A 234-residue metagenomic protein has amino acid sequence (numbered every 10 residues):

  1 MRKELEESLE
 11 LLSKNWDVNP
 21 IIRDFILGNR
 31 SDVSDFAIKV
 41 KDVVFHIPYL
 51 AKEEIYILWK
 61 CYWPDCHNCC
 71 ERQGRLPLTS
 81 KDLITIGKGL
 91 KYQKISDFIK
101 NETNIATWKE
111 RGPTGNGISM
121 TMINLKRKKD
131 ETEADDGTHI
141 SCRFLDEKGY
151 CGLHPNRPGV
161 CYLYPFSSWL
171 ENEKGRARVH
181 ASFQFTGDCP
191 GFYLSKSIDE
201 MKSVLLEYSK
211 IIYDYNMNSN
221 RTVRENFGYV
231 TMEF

Functional and structural regions predicted by a protein language model:
M1-F234: Short loop/turn segments that flank or connect secondary-structure elements
